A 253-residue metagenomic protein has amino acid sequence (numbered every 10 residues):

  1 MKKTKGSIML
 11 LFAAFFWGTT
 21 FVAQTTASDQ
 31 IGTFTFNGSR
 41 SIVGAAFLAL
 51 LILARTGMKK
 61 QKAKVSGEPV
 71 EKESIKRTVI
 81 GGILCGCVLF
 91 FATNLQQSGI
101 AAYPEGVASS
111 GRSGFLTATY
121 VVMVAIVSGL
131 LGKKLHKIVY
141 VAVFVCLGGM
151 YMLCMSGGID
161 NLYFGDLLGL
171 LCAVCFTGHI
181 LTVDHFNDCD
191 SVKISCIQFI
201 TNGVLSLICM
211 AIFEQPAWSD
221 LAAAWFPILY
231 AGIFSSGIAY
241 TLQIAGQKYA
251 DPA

Functional and structural regions predicted by a protein language model:
M1-S39, C87, F91, L95 (+3 more regions): Glycine-/small-residue-enriched transmembrane alpha-helix faces in small-molecule transporters and effluxers
L10, R77-L84, L135-L147, G165-G169 (+1 more regions): Cytoplasmic-side transmembrane-helix entry/capping segments in multi-pass membrane proteins
A14, S39, S113-T119, T182-G203 (+1 more regions): Helix-helix packing/entry segments at the starts of transmembrane helices
T20, T56-L116, M150-M152, G232-A250: Specific transmembrane alpha-helical segments of multi-pass solute transporters/efflux pumps, especially DMT/EamA
V22-T33, S98-G106, Y151-F164, M210-I228: Membrane-interface helix termini and inter-helical loops of multi-pass transporters
Q30-F91, V121-V127, C175-H179, C196-E214 (+1 more regions): Transmembrane alpha-helices of multi-pass small-molecule transport proteins
T35-A46, T93-K133, C172, P252-A253: Specific alpha-helical transmembrane segments that line the substrate/conduction pathway and gating interfaces
L48, L135-M155, C172-V174, S206: Hydrophobic transmembrane alpha-helices of multi-pass small-molecule transport proteins
